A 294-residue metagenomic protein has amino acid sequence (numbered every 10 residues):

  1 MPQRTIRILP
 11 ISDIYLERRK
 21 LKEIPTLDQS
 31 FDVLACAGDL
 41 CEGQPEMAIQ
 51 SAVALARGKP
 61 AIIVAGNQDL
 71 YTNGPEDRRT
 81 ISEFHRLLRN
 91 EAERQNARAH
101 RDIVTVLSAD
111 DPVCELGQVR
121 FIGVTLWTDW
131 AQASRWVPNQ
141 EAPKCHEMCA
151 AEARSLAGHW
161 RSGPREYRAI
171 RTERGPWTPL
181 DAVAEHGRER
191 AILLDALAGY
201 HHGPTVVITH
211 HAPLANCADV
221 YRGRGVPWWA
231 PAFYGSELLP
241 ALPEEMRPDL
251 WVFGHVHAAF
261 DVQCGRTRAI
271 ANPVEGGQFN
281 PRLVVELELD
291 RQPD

Functional and structural regions predicted by a protein language model:
M1-V64, Q68-D77: N-terminal active-site segment of His-dependent metallophosphoesterases
P2-R4, E115, D219-L250, V256-D294: Binuclear metal-dependent phosphoesterase catalytic core
I6, D32, K59-P60, G117 (+2 more regions): Short coil/turn segments at beta-strand junctions that form active-site/ligand-binding loops
P10-S12, L34-D39, I62-N67, T105-A109 (+3 more regions): Active-site neighborhood of phospho(di)ester-bond hydrolases with catalytic His/Asp-centered motifs
Y15-K22, C41-E46, Q68-P75, D110-E115 (+4 more regions): Active-site environment of divalent metal-dependent phosphoester hydrolases
P60-P138: A basic- and aromatic-enriched beta-loop-alpha substructure that forms the phosphate/nucleotide- and DNA/RNA-contacting
E91-T105, I192-P204, P240-L250: A structural motif corresponding to the C-terminal end of an alpha-helix and its immediate exit/capping segment
I122-V206, H211-W229: Active-site-proximal loop/helix segment associated with metal-binding centers of metalloenzymes
